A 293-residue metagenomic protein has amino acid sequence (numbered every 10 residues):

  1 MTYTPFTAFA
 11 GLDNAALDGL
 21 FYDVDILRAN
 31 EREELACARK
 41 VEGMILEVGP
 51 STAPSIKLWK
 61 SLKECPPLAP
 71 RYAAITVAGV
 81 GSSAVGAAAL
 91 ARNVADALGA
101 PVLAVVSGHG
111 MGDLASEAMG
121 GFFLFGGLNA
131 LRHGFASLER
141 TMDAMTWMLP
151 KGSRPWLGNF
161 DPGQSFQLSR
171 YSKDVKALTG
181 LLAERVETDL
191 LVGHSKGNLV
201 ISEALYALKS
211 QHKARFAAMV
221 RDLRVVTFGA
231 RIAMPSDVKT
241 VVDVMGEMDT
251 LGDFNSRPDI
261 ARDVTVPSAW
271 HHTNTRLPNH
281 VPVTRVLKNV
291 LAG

Functional and structural regions predicted by a protein language model:
M1-F166: Flexible, membrane-associating and regulatory peripheral segments of lipid-active enzymes
R71-Y72, A100, R185-T188, R221 (+1 more regions): Short coil/turn segments at beta-strand junctions that form active-site/ligand-binding loops
T76, L190-V192, L223-G229: Extended hydrophobic secondary-structure segments that form protein cores and membrane-embedded regions
A95-S107, Q211-R224: Structural alpha-beta junctions
S172-E187: Conserved acidic catalytic loop of the alpha/beta-hydrolase fold
V192-I201: Gly/Ala-rich beta-loop-alpha elbow adjacent to hydrolase catalytic centers
E203-A207: Active-site signature of alpha/beta-hydrolase-fold catalytic machinery across serine- and Asp/Cys-nucleophile hydrolases
R221-L223, F228-G293: Lipolytic serine-hydrolase domain surface
